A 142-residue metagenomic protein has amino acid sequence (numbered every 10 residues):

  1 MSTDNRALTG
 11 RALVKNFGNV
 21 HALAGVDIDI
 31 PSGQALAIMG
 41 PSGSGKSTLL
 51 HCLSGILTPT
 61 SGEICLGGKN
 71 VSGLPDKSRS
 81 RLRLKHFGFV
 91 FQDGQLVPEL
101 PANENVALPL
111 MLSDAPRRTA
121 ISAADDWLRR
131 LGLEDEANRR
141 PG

Functional and structural regions predicted by a protein language model:
L8, L23-G25, L82: Conserved structural motif at the start of ABC-family nucleotide-binding domains
M39-P41: The feature captures the beta-strand-to-loop junction immediately N-terminal to the Walker
S54: Helix-to-loop junction immediately C-terminal to a conserved catalytic motif
E63-C65, K69: ATP-binding/catalytic-site motifs of ATP-hydrolyzing domains
N70, R118-E136: Conserved ABC ATPase "signature" region
V71-F87: ABC ATPase NBD coupling module
L74-K77, S122, N138-R140: Interfacial catalytic loop of ABC nucleotide-binding domains
L100-P109: Short coil-to-helix segment of the ABC ATPase nucleotide-binding domain corresponding to the Q-loop/switch region
